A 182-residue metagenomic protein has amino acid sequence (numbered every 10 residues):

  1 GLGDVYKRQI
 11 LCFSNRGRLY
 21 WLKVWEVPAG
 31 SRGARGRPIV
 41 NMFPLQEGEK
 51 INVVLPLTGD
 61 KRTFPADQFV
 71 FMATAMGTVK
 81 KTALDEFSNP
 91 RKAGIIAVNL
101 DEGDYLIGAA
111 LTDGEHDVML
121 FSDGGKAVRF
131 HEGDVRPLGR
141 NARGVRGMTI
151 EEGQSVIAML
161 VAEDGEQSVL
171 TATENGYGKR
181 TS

Functional and structural regions predicted by a protein language model:
L2-Y6: Short, small-residue-biased leader/transition segments that mark boundaries at the very start of proteins
K7-K50, V79, A83-S88, H131-R146: Conserved glycine-bearing catalytic or ligand-binding loops at nucleotide- and phosphate-handling centers of large
I51-S182: Conserved structured catalytic cores and adjacent interaction surfaces of nucleotide-binding/hydrolyzing enzymes
